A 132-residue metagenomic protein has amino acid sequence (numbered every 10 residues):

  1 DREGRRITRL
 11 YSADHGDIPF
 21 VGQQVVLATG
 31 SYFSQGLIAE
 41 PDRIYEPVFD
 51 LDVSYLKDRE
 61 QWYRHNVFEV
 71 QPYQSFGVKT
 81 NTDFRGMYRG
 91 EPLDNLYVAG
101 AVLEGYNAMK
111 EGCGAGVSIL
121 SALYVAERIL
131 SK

Functional and structural regions predicted by a protein language model:
D1-K132: Residues forming the flavin
